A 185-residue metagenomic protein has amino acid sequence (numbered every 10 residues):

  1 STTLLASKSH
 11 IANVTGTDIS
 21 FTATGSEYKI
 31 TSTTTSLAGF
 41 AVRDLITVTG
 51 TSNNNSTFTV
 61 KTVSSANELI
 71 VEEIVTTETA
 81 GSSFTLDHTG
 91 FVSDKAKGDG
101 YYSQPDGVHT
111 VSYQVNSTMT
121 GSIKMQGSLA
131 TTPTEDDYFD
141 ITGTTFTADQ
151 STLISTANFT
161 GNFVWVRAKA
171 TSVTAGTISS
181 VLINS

Functional and structural regions predicted by a protein language model:
S1-A12, D87-D106: Transition segment at domain starts
T2, T132-T145: Tryptophan-centered short beta-strand motifs
K8-V42, T47-F91, Q150, S172-I178: Small/polar beta-strand repeat architecture
Y28, G107-V111: Structural beta-strand segments of beta-rich domains
S32-T34, V111-V115, A168: Aromatic/hydrophobic beta-strand junction motif of beta-rich domains
T47, S122-Q126: Beta-strand signatures of extracellular beta-sandwich domains
F91, K97-D106, F139-S185: Beta-sandwich interaction modules
Q126-T132: Conserved Ser/Thr-centered positions that define the repeating blades of beta-propeller domains
